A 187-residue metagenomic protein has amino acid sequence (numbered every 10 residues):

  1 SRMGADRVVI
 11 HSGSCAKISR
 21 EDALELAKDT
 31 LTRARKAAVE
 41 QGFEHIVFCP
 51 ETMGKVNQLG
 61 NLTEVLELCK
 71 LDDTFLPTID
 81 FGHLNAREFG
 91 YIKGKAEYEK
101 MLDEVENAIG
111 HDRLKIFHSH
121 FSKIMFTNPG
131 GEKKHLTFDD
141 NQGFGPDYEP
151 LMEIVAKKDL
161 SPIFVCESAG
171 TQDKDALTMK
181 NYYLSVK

Functional and structural regions predicted by a protein language model:
S1-T78: Active-site acidic/histidine proton-transfer and metal-coordination neighborhood in alpha/beta enzyme cores
D29-T32, L66, L71-F81, N85-K187: Histidine-acidic metal/acid-base catalytic patches
